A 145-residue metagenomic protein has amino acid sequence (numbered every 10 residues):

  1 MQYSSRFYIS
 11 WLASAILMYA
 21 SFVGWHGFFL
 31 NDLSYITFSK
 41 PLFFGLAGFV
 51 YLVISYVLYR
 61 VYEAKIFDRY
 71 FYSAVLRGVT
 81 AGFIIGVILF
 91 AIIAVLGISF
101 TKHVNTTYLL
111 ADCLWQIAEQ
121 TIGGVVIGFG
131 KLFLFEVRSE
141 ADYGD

Functional and structural regions predicted by a protein language model:
M1-D145: Juxtamembrane/disordered regions of integral membrane proteins
